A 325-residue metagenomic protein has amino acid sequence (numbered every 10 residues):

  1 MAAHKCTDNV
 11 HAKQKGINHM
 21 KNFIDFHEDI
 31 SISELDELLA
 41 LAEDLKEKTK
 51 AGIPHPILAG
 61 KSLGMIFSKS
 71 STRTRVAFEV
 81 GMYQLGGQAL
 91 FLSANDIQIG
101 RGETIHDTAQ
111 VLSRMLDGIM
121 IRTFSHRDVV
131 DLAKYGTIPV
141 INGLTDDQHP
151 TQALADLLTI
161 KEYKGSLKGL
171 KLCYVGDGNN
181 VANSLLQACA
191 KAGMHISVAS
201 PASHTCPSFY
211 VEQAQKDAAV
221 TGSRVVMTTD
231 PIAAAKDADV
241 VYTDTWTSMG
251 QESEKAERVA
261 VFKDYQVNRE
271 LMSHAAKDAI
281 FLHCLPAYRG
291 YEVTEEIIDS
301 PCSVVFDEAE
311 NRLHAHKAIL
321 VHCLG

Functional and structural regions predicted by a protein language model:
K5-A12: Short hydrophobic alpha-helical segments enriched in small aliphatic residues
G16-V76, V80: Positively charged, low-complexity intrinsically disordered leader regions
H55-K161, R289: Phosphate/diphosphate ligand-binding glycine-rich loop within oxidoreductases
S68-V80, K164-Y242: Glycine-rich phosphate/diphosphate-binding loop of Rossmann-like nucleotide-binding domains
L85, M115, Y135-G136, A192 (+2 more regions): Short, structured coil segments at secondary-structure junctions
Q215-E296: Rossmann-like adenosine-cofactor binding region
D278-A279, L285-G325: Adenosine-phosphate binding glycine-rich loop
